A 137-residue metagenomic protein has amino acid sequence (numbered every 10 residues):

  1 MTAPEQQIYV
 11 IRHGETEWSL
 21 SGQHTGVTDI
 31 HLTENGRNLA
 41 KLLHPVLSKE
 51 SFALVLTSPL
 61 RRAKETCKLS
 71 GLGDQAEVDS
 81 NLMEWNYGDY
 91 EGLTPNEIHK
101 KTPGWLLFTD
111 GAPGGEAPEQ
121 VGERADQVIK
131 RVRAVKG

Functional and structural regions predicted by a protein language model:
T2-A3, K41-T102, L106: Phosphate-coordination/substrate-recognition cap region in phosphate-metabolizing enzymes
T2-E5, E17, K64, L72 (+1 more regions): Active-site-adjacent alpha-helix immediately C-terminal to a catalytic or transition-state-stabilizing loop
P4, I8-H13, N96: Short, positively charged
Y9-T66, G111-D126: Loop-to-helix element that buttresses phosphate recognition and phosphoryl-transfer chemistry
P103-E116, K130-G137: A short, terminal or domain-edge coil/loop segment
